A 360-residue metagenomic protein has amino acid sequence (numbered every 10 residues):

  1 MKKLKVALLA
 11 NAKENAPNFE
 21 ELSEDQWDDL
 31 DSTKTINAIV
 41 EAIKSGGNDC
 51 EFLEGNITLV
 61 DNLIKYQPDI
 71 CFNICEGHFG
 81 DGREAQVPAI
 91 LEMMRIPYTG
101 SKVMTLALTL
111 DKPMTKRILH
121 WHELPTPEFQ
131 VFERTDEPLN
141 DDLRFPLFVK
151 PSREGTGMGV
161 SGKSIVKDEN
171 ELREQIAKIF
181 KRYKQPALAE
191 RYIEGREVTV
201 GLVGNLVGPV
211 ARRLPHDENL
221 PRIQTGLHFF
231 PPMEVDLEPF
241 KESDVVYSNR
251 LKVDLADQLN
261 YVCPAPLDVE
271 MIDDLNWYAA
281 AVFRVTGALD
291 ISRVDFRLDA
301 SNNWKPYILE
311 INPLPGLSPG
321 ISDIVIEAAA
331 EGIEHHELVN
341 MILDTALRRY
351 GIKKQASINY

Functional and structural regions predicted by a protein language model:
M1-A10, I64-Q67, A107-R196, G204-P209: Active-site nucleotide/adenylate-binding loops and adjacent lid/helix of ATP-dependent enzymes
M1-Y98, M104, T109-L110, E133-L139 (+2 more regions): ATP-binding N-terminal substructure of ATP-dependent carboxylate-amine bond-forming enzymes
V6, I70-F72, T199-G204, W304-P319: A short beta-strand motif that forms the metal-chelation/ATP-contact edge of phosphoryl-transfer active sites
N15-F19, G155-M158, E242, L255-A256 (+1 more regions): Short acidic/His/Gly/Ser-rich catalytic and metal-binding motifs that mark active-site loops of diverse hydrolases
C50, P97-Y98, T126, L147 (+1 more regions): Hydrophobic beta-strand scaffold residues
G55-N56, A187-R191, V198, G287-S301: A short glycine-rich, hydrophobically flanked beta-strand micro-motif that places a catalytic Asp/Glu for divalent metal
H120, P266-Y360: ATP-dependent carboxylate activation and anion-phosphoryl transfer catalytic cores that bind Mg-ATP to form
E169-W277, N303-Y307: Phosphate-binding site of ATP-dependent enzymes
